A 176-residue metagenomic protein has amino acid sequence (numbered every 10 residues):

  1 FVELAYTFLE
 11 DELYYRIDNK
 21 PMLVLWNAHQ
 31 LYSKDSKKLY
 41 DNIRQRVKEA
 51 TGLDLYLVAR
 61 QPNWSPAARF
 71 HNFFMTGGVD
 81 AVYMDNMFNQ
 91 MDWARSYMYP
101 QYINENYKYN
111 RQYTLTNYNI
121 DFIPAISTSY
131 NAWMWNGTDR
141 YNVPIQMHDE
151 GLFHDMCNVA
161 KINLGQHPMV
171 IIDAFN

Functional and structural regions predicted by a protein language model:
F1-N176: Glycan-processing catalytic domains of CAZymes
